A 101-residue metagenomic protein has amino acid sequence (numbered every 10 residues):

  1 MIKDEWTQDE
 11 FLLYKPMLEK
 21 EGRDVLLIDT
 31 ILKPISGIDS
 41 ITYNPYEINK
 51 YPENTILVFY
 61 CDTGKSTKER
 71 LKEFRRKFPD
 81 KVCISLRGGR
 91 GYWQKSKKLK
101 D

Functional and structural regions predicted by a protein language model:
M1-G37: Flexible, polar/low-complexity N-terminal or interdomain linker segments that lie immediately upstream of folded
D4-W6, K97-D101: Active-site neighborhoods of enzymes that stabilize oxyanions during catalysis
K15-E19, P45-N54: Short amphipathic alpha-helix with an adjacent loop that forms part of the alpha/beta core around
L26, D39, V82-I84: Conserved beta-strand segments of alpha/beta enzyme cores
I28, Y43, L86: Hydrophobic residues at beta-strand termini and immediately following loops that shape nucleotide-binding pockets
S36, K95-K97: N-terminal beta-loop-helix "entrance" segment that forms/cooperates in small-molecule cofactor or anionic ligand
I38-N44: Compositionally biased low-complexity segments enriched in polar/charged residues
I48-K95: Catalytic cysteine-centered active loop of the rhodanese-like fold, especially the PTP/DSP P-loop
